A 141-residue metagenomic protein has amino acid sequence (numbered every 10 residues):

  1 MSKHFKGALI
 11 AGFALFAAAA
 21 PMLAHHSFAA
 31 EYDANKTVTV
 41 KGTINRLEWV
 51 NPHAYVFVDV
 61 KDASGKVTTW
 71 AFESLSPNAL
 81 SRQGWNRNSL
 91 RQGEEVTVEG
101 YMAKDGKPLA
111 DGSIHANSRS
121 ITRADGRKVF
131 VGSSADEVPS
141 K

Functional and structural regions predicted by a protein language model:
M1-G12: Bacterial N-terminal signal peptides that target proteins for export
I10-P21: Bacterial N-terminal signal peptides
L23-V38: Short boundary/loop segments of OB/S1/cold-shock single-stranded nucleic-acid-binding domains
V40-I44: Conserved hydrophobic positions within beta-strands
V50-V60: Short aromatic-glycine-enriched beta-strand elements
S74-R82: Short, structured beta-strand/loop micro-motifs enriched in basic residues and often containing a Trp
R82-V98: Short nucleic-acid-contacting surface segments enriched for D/E, G, S/T with interspersed K/R
A103-S133: OB-fold/S1-family single-stranded nucleic acid-binding modules
